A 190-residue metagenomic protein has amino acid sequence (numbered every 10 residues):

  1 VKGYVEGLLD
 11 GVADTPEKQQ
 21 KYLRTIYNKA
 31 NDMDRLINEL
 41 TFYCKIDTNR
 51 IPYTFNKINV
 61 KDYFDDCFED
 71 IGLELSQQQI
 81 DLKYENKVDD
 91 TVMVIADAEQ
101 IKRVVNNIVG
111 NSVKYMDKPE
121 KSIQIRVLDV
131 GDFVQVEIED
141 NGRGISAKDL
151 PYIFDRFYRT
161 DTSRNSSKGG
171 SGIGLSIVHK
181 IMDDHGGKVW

Functional and structural regions predicted by a protein language model:
N28-M33: Short alpha-helical segment of the dimerization/phosphotransfer core of two-component systems
T48-Y53, M93-A96: Conserved micro-motifs of the catalytic ATP-binding
S112-V113: Short helix-loop "hinge" at the ATP-lid/N-box region of the Bergerat-fold HATPase_c
S122-D132: Short beta-strand/loop element within the Bergerat-fold HATPase_c
D140: Acidic ATP/Mg2+-coordinating residue in the GHKL
I145-F157: Short conserved segment of the HATPase_c
G187-K188: Conserved glycine-rich
